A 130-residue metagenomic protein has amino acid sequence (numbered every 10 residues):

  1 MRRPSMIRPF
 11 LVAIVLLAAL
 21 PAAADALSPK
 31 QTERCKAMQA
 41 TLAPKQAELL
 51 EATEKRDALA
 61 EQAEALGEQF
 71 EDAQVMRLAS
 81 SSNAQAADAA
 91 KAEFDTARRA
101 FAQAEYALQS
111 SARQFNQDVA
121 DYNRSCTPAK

Functional and structural regions predicted by a protein language model:
M1-M6: N-terminal secretory signal peptides that target proteins for export/translocation
I7-A18: Sec-dependent N-terminal signal peptides
I14-V15, S28, R34, S125: General structural signal for secondary-structure boundaries
A19-A23: N-terminal signal peptide c-region/cleavage motif recognized by signal peptidases
A24-A73: Immediate post-signal-peptide N-terminus of mature secreted/exported proteins
K30, A129-K130: Short coil/loop "hinge" linkers that interrupt or connect long alpha-helical coiled-coils or helical hairpins
E48-A52, R56, A89-P128: Amphipathic alpha-helical coiled-coil segments
D57-A100: Short E/K-rich amphipathic alpha-helical oligomerization segments
